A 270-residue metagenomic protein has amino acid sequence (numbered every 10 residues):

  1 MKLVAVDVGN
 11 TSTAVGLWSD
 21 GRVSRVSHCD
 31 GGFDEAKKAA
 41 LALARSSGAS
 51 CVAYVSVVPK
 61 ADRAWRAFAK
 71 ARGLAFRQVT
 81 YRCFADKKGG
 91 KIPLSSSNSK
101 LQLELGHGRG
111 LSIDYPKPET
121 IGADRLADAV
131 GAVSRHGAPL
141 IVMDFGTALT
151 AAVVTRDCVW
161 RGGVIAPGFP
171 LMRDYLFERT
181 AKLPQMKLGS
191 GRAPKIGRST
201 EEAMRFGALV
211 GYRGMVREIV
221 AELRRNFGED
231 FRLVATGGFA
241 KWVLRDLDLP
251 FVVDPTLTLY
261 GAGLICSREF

Functional and structural regions predicted by a protein language model:
M1-F84, K88, I92, K100-Q102 (+1 more regions): N-terminal glycine/serine-rich phosphate-binding loop of ATP-dependent small-molecule kinases, especially carbohydrate
M1-S24, A132, A138-W160, L176 (+1 more regions): Gly/Thr-rich phosphate-binding beta-strand-loop-beta motif of the actin/hexokinase/Hsp70
S12, V55-A64, F206-L209, E229-D246: Glycine-rich phosphate-binding loops at beta-strand->alpha-helix junctions
S27, R192-R232, P250: Adenine-nucleotide phosphate-binding core of ATP-dependent small-molecule kinases
K70-R77, P116-P118, D248-T256: Active-site regions of enzymes building and remodeling cell-envelope glycoconjugates
Y81-G90, H107-V142, A148, R161 (+2 more regions): Active-site neighborhood for divalent-cation/phosphate handling
G89, A181, F251-F270: Glycine-rich phosphate-binding/hydrolytic loop that grips phosphoryl groups
I121-A123, A127-G137, G162-R205, V210 (+1 more regions): Glycine-rich phosphate-binding loop plus the immediately following alpha-helix
